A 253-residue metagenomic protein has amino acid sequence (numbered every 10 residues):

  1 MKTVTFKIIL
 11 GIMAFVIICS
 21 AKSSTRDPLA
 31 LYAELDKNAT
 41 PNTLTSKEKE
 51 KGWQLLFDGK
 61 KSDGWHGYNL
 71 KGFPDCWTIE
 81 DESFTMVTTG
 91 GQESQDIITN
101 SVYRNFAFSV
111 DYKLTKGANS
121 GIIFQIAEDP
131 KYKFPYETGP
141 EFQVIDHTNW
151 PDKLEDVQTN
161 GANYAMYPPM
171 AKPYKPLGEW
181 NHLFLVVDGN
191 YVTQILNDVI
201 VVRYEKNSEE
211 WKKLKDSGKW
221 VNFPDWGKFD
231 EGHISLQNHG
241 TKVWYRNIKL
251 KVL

Functional and structural regions predicted by a protein language model:
M1-T25: Bacterial Sec-dependent N-terminal signal peptides
K22-L253: Carbohydrate-interacting regions of secretory-pathway proteins
